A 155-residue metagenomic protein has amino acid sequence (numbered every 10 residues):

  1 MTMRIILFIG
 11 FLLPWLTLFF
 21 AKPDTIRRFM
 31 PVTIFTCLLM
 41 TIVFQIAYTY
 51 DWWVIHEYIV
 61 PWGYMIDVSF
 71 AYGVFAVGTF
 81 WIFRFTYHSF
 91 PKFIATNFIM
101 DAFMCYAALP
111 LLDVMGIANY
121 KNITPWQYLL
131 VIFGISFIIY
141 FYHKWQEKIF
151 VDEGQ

Functional and structural regions predicted by a protein language model:
M1-Q155: Aromatic-rich, lipid-facing transmembrane alpha helices and their immediate juxtamembrane interface loops in integral
